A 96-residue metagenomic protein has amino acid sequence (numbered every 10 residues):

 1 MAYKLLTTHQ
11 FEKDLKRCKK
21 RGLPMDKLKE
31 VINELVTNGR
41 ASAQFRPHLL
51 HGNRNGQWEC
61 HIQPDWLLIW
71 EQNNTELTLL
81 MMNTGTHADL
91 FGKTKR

Functional and structural regions predicted by a protein language model:
A2, K19, G56-I62: A broadly tuned preference for mixed-charge, low-complexity surface segments
A2-K4, K13-K16, L23-D26, D65-L67 (+1 more regions): Enriched for short, Lys/Arg-rich terminal
T8: Residue-level signal for threonine
E34-H61: A short, surface-exposed loop/turn module that caps and links secondary-structure elements
